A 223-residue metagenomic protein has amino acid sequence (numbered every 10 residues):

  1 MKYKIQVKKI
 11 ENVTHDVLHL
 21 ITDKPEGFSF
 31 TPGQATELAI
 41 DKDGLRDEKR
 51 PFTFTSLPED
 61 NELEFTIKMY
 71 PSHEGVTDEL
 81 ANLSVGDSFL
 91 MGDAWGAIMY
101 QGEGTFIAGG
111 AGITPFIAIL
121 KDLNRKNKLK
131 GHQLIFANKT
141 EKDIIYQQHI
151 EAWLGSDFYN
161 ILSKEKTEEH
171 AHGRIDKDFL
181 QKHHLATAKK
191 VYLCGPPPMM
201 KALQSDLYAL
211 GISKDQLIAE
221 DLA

Functional and structural regions predicted by a protein language model:
M1, I135-A223: Reductase modules of NAD(P)H-dependent flavoproteins
K2-V85, K139-T140, K164: Ferredoxin-reductase
G33, G112, P196: Short, conserved phosphate/pyrophosphate- and ester-handling motifs at nucleotide-, phospho-/glycolipid
R50-L63, G102-A111, R174, L210: Short, compositionally biased
L90-G102: A short, basic/flexible loop-to-alpha-helix module at the beginning of a structural domain
P115-N124: Histidine-anchored nucleotide/phosphate-binding helix
N124-Q133, K214: Phosphate-handling active-site elements
